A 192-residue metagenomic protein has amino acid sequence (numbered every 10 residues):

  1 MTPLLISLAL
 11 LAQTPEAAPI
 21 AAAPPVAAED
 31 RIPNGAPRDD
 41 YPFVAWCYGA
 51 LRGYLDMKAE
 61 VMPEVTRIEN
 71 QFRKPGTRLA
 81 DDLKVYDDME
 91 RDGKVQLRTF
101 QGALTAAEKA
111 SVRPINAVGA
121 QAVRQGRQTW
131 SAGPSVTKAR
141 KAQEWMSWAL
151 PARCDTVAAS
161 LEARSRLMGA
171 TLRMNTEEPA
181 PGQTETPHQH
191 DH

Functional and structural regions predicted by a protein language model:
M1-A12: Sec-dependent N-terminal signal peptides
P3, D40-Y41, S147: A broadly tuned, weak detector of single residues within folded domains
P3, P15, E185-P187: N-terminal compositionally biased, intrinsically disordered segments and leader/signal-like regions
I6-S7, R52-G53, A159: Residue-level marker of positions within ordered structural domains that often coincide with functionally constrained
L11-D30: Cleaved targeting-peptide boundary
I32-P33, A139: Residue-level detector of alpha-helix boundaries and kinks
P33-A110: Short N-proximal segments of mature Sec-exported proteins
V85-H192: Compact alpha-helical subdomains of small soluble proteins
